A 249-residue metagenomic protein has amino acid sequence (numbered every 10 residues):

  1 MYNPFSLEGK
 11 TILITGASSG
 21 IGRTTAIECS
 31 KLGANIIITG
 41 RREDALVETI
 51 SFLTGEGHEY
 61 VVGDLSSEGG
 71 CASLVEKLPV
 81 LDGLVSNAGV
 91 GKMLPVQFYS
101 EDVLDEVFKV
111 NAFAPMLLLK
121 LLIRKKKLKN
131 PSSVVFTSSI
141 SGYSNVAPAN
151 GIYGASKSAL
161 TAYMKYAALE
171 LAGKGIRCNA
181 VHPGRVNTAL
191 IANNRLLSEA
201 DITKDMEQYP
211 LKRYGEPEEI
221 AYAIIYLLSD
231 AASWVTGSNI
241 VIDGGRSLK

Functional and structural regions predicted by a protein language model:
Y2-N3, I225, T236-K249: Short C-terminal tail/terminal secondary-structure segment of NAD(P)H-dependent dehydrogenase/reductase domains
S18-S19: Conserved glycine-rich cofactor-binding loop
P95-V96, V103-F108, D205: Substrate-binding pocket helix/loop in short-chain dehydrogenase/reductase
L119, S156, M164: Active-site helix of classical SDR
R124, L169-E170, S233: Alpha-helical segment proximal to the catalytic Tyr-Lys
S139: Residue(s) in the substrate-gating loop at a strand-loop-helix junction that position the organic substrate next
A172, R177, V235-G237: Short, small/polar-rich loop/turn modules that mediate ligand/substrate recognition or access, typified
